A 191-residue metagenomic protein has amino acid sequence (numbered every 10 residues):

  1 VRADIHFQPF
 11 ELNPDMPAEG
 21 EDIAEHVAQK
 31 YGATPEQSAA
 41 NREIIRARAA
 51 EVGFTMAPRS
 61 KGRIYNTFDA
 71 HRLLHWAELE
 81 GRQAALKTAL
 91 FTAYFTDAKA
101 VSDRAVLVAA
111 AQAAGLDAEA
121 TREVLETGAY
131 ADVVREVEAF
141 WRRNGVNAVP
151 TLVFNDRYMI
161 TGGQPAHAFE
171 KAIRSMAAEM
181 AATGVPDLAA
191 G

Functional and structural regions predicted by a protein language model:
V1-A3, F7, L74-G191: C-terminal cap of thioredoxin/glutaredoxin-like
V1-Y94, G184, A190: Structural alpha/beta surface segment adjacent to cysteine/selenocysteine redox centers across thiol/disulfide enzymes
